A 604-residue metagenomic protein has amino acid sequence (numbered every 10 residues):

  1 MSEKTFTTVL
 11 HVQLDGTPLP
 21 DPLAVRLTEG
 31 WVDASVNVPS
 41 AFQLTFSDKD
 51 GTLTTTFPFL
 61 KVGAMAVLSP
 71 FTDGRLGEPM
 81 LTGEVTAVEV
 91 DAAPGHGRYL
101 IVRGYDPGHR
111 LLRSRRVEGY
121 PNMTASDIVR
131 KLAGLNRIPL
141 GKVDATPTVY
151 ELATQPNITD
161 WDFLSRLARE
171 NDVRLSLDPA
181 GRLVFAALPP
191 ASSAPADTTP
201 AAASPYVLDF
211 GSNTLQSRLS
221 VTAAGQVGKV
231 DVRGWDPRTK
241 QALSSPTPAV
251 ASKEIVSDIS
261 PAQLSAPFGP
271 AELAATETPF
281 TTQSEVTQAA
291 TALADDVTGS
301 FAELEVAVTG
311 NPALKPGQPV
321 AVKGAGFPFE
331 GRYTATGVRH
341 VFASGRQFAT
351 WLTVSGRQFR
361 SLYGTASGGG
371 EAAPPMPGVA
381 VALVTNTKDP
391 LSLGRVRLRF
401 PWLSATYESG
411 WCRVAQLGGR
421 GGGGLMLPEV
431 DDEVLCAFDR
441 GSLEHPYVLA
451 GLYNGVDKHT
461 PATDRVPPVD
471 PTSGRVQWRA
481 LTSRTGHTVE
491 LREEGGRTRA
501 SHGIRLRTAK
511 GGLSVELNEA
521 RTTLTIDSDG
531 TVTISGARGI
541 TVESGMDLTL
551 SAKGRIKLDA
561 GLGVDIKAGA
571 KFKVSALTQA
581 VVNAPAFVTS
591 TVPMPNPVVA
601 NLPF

Functional and structural regions predicted by a protein language model:
M1-G63, Y105-H109, G211, S220 (+6 more regions): Juxtamembrane "anchor/assembly" segments of surface/extracellular structural proteins
T52-L140, A153: Surface-exposed cap/loop segments at beta↔alpha junctions
D73-E84, F327-T336, G441-G451: Short, Lys/Arg- and Gly-enriched loop/turn segments at beta-strand edges
E89-G104, E305, V341-S355, S392-R397 (+4 more regions): Short, solvent-exposed secondary-structure boundary/capping segments
Y99-G108, D144-Q226, H445-L452: Short beta-strand-centered interaction patches in the first periplasmic/extracellular domains of large envelope
P107, N122-K142, P279-Q288, T385-W411 (+1 more regions): Glycine-rich, acidic and aromatic/proline-enriched surface loops and short helix-turn segments that act as binding
H109-K131, K142-R166, E170, V308-T309 (+2 more regions): Short acidic/polar beta-strand-loop edge motifs in secreted extracellular and Gram-negative envelope-associated
L132, L167, V232, A251-E285 (+5 more regions): Right-handed beta-helix
